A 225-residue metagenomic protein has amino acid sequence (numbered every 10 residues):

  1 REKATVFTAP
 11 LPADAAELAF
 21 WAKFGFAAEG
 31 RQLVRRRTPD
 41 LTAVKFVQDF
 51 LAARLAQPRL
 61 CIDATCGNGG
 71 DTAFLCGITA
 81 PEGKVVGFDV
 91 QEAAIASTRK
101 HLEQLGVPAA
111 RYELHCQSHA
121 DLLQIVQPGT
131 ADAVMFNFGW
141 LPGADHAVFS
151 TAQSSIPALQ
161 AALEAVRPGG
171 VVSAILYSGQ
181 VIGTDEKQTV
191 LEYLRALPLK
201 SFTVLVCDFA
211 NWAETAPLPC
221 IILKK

Functional and structural regions predicted by a protein language model:
E2-P12: Conserved GNAT acetyl-CoA-binding A-motif
F20, G30, V34-R59, G70 (+1 more regions): S-adenosyl-L-methionine
G30-R37, G183-K225: Class I S-adenosyl-L-methionine
P58-G67, V86: Conserved class I S-adenosyl-L-methionine
T65, P168-L176: Conserved beta-strand signature within the Rossmann-like core of class I S-adenosyl-L-methionine
Q91: Conserved SAM/SAH-binding beta-strand->alpha-helix loop
I95-D132: S-adenosyl-L-methionine
M135-A158: Mobile active-site "lid"/loop adjacent to the S-adenosyl-L-methionine
